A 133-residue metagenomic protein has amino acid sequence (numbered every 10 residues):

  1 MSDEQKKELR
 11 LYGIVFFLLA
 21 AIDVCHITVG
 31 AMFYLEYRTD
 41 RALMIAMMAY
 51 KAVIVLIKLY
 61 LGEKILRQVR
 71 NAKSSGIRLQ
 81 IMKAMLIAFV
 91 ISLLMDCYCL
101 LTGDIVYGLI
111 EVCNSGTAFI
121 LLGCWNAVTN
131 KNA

Functional and structural regions predicted by a protein language model:
M1-C25, D40-I45, K131: Cytosolic juxtamembrane helix and N-cap/initiation of the first transmembrane helix
R10-F16, I91-K131: Alpha-helical membrane-associated segments of multi-pass integral membrane proteins
V15-I22, K51, Q80-L93: Alpha-helical transmembrane segments of multi-pass membrane proteins
I22-H26, I54, K58, K73 (+3 more regions): Alpha-helical transmembrane segments of multipass membrane proteins
C25-E36: Membrane-helix interface motif
R41-A49, V106-C113: Hydrophobic alpha-helical transmembrane segments
A46-G62: Generic alpha-helical transmembrane segments
I57, L61-F89: Loop-to-transmembrane helix junctions at the membrane interface
